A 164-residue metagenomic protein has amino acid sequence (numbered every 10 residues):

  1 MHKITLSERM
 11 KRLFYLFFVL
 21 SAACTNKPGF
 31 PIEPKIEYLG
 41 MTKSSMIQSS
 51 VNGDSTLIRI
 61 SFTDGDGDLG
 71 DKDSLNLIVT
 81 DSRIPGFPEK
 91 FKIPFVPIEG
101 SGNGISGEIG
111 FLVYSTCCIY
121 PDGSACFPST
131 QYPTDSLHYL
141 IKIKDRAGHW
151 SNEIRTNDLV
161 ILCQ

Functional and structural regions predicted by a protein language model:
M1-R9: N-terminal secretory signal peptides that target proteins for export/translocation
H2, E33-Q164: First exposed extracellular module after export/assembly in secreted or surface-exposed proteins
R9-L16: Sec-dependent signal peptide recognition, specifically the positively charged N-region followed immediately by
L20-A23: C-terminal motif of bacterial Sec signal peptides marking the signal peptidase cleavage site
T25-P28: Bacterial signal peptide processing site
